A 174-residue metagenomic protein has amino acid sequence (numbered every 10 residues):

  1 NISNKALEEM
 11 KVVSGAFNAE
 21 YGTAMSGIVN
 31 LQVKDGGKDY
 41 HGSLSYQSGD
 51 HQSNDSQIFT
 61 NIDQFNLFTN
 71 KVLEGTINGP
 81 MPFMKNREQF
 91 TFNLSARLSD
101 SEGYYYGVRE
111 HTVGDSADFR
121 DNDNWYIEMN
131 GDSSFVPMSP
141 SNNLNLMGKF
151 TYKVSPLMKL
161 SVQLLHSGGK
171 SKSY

Functional and structural regions predicted by a protein language model:
N1-S14, Q57-F68, G75, G148: Short acidic/polar hinge/loop motifs at secondary-structure boundaries that mediate gating or recognition
I2-S43, P82-K85: A beta-strand signature from Gram-negative outer-membrane beta-barrel systems, especially the internal plug domain
K5-E9, Y40-I58, N122-G131, S141 (+1 more regions): Flexible, solvent-exposed coil segments and beta strand-coil junctions, predominantly the extracellular/periplasmic
E9, N30, S43-S45, E74 (+2 more regions): Beta-strand secondary-structure signal
F17-N18, D50-H51, D100-S101: Solvent-exposed loop/turn segments at secondary-structure junctions within structured extracellular/periplasmic domains
M25-G27, F59, V108-R109: Short, glycine/charged-enriched secondary-structure capping and boundary segments
N66-K170: Transmembrane beta-barrel wall of Gram-negative outer-membrane proteins
